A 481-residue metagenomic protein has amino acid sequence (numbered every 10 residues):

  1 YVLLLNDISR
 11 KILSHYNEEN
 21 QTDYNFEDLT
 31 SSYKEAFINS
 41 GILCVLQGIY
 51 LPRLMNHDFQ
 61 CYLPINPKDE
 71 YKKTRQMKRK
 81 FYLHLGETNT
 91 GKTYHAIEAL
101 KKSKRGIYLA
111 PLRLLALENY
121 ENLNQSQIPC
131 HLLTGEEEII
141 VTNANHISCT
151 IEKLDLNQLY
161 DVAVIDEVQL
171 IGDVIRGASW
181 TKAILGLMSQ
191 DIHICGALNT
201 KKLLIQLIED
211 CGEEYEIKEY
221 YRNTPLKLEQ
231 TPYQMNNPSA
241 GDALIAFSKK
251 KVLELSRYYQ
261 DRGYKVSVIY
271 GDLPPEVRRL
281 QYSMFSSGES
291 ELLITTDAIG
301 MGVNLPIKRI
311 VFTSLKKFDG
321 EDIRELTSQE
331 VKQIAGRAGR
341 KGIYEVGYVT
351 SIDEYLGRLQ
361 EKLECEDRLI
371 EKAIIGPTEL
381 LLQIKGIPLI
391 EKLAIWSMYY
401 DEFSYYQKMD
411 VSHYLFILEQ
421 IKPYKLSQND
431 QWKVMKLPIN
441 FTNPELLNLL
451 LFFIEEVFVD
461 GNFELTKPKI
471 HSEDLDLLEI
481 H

Functional and structural regions predicted by a protein language model:
Y1-P64, K73, P377-H481: Non-catalytic terminal extensions of ATP-dependent helicases
Q76-H95: Walker A/P-loop
G86, V141-V162, F285-N304: Conserved two-lobed SF2 helicase motor
Y94-K101, I175, S179, G186 (+1 more regions): Conserved interdomain hinge at the start of the Helicase C-terminal
K104-N119, H193-C195, K201, N236-R262 (+2 more regions): Conserved strand-helix element at the start of the C-terminal RecA-like helicase core
G106, V162, Q169-P225: Post-DEXD/H (motif II) to motif III coupling segment of the RecA-like Helicase ATP-binding lobe
L114-N119, L123-L159: Inter-Walker segment of RecA-like/P-loop motor cores
Q190-K201, S287-G288, L305-C365: Conserved segment of the helicase C-terminal RecA-like domain
